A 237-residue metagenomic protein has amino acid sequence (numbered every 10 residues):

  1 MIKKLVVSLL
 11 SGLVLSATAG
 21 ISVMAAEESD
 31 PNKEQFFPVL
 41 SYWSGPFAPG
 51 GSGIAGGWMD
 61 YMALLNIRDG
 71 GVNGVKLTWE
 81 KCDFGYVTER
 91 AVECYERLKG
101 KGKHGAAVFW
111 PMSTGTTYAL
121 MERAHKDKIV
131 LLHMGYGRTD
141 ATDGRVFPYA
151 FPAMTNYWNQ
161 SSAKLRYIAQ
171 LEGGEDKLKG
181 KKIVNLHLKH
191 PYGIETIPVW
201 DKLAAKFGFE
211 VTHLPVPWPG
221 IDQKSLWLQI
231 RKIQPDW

Functional and structural regions predicted by a protein language model:
M1-F36: Short, low-complexity disordered leader/linker segments with a strong preference for bacterial N-terminal type II
S29-F36, P49-G56, I67-G144, A153 (+1 more regions): Beta-alpha junction/loop-to-helix N-cap segments that form part of ligand/metal-binding clefts
Q35-F37, I183-V184: Conserved hydrophobic helix-helix packing surfaces used for dimerization/oligomerization
F37-P46: Acidic/histidine-rich, surface-exposed loop or edge segments in extracytoplasmic proteins
W43, G85, H187-P191: Residue-level signal for short, function-critical loop segments
P46-W58, P191-P198: Glycine- and acidic-residue-enriched helix-capping/strand-helix junction motifs
Y61-V72, L171-K177: Flexible, small-residue-rich helix->loop connector segments that border functional cores
R90, D140, P148-W237: Extracellular/periplasmic Venus flytrap/periplasmic-binding protein
